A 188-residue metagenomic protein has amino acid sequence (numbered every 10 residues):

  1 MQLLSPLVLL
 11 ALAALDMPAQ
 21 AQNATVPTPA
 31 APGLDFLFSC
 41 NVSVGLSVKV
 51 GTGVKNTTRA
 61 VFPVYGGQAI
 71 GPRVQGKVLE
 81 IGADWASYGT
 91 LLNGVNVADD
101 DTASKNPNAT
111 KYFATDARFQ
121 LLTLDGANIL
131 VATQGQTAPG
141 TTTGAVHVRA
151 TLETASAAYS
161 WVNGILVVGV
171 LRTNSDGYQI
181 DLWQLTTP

Functional and structural regions predicted by a protein language model:
M1-A21: Fungal secretory targeting signals
Q22-P188: Beta-strand-enriched cores of mature, soluble protein domains
